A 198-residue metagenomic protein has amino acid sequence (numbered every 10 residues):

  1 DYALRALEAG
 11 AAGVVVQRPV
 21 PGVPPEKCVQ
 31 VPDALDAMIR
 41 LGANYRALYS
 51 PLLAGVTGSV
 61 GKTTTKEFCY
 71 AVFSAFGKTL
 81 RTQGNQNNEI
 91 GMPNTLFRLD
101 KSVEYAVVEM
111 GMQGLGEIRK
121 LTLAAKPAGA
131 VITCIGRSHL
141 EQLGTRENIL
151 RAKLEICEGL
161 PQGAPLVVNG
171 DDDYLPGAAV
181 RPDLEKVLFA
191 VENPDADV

Functional and structural regions predicted by a protein language model:
D1, E26, A47, L53 (+2 more regions): Proteins with a high burden of low-complexity, intrinsically disordered sequence enriched in S/T/G/P/A and R, requiring
D1-R40: N-terminal leader/targeting and accessory segments in enzymes
V14-R18, P32, D183-V198: Beta-strand->loop->alpha-helix junctions that form or flank phosphate-binding loops in nucleotide-handling enzymes
V20-P24, D172-G177, P194-D197: Short, charged/polar "capping" segments at the starts of alpha-helices and the immediately preceding loops
P24, E104, V191: Glycine/charged-rich beta-loop-alpha catalytic/anionic-binding loops adjacent to active sites
K27-V29, L80, V187: Structural signal for short hydrophobic segments within the conserved structured cores of catalytic domains across
A37-G170, Y174-E185: Phosphate-binding loop of NTP-binding sites
